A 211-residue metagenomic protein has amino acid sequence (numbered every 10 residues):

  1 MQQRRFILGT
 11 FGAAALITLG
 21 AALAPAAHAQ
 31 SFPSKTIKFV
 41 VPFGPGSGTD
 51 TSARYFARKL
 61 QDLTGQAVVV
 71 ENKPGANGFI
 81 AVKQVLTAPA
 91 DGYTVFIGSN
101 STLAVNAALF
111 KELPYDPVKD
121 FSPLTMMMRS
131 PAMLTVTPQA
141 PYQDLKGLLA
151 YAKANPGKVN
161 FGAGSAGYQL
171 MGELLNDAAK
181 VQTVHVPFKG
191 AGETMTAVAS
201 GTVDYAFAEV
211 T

Functional and structural regions predicted by a protein language model:
M1-A26: Twin-arginine (Tat) signal peptide motif
K35-G44, V68-V69, T94, S122 (+1 more regions): Short, well-ordered beta-strand elements
F39-S52, P74-A76, G162-A166: Extracytoplasmic "Venus flytrap"
T49-G65, Q169-D177: Short, polar/charged alpha-helical segment
K73-A81, S130, H185-T196, S200 (+1 more regions): Short helix-initiation/N-cap motifs at beta->coil->alpha
T87-Y93, A108-E193, A197: Hinge/capping helix and adjacent helix->loop/strand transition within the periplasmic-binding protein
G92-G98, F161-G162, D204-E209: Paired acidic/hydrophobic, glycine-rich loop segments that form the ligand-binding mouth/hinge of periplasmic-binding
